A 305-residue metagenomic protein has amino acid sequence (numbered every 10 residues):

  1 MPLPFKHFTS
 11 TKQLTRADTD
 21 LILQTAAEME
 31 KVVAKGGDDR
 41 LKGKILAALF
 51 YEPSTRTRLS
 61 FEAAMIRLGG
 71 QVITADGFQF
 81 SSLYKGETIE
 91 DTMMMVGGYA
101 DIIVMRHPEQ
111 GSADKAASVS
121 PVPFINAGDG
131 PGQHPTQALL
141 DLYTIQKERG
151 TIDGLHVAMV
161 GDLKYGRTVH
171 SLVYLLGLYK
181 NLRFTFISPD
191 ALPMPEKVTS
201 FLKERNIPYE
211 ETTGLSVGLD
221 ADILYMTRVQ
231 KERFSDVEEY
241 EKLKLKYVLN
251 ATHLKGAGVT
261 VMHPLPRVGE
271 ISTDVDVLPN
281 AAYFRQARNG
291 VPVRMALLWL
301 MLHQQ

Functional and structural regions predicted by a protein language model:
M1-L59, A63: Positively charged, low-complexity intrinsically disordered leader regions
D39-Q146, G269-S272: Phosphate/diphosphate ligand-binding glycine-rich loop within oxidoreductases
L41-L46, D153-L155, N181, G258: Phosphate-coordination loops involved in phosphoryl transfer and adenosine-cofactor binding
Y51-A64, K147-M226: Glycine-rich phosphate/diphosphate-binding loop of Rossmann-like nucleotide-binding domains
V122, K180-L182, K255-T260: A short helix->loop->beta-strand "cap" motif at the edges of active sites that frequently abuts
K203-A281: Rossmann-like adenosine-cofactor binding region
V277-Q305: C-terminal helix-to-coil terminal segments
